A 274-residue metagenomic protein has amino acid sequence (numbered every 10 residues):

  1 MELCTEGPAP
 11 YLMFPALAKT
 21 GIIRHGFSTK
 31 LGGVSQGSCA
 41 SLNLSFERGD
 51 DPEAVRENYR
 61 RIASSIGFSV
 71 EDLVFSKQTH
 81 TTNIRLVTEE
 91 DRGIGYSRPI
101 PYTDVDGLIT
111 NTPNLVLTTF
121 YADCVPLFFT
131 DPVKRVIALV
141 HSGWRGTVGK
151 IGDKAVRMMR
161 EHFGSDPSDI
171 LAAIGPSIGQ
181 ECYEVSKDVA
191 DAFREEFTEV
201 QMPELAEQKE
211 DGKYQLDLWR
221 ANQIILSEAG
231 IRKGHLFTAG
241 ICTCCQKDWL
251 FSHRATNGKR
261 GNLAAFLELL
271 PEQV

Functional and structural regions predicted by a protein language model:
M1-V274: Active-site microenvironment for binding and transforming phosphate-containing groups
